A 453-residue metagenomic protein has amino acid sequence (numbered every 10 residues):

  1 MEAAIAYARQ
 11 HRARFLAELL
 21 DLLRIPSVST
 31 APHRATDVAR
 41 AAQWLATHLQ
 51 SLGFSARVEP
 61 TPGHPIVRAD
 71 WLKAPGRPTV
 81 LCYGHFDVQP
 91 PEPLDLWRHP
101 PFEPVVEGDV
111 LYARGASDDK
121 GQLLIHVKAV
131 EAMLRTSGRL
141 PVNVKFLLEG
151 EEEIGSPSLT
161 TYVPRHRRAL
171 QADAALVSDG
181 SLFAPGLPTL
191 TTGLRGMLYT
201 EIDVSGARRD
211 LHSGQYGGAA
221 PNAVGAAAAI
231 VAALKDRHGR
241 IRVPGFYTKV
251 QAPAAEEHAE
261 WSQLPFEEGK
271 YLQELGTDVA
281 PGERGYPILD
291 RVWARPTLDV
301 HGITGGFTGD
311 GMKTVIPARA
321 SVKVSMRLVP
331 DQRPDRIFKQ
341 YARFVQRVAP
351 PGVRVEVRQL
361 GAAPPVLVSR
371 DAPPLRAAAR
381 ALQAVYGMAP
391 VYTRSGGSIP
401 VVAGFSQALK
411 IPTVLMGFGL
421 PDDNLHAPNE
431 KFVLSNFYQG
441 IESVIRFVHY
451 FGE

Functional and structural regions predicted by a protein language model:
M1-L94, R319, K323, R336: N-terminal helical capping/dimerization or prosegment-like subdomains of hydrolases acting on amide or phosphate bonds
R77-L148, Q439: Active-site metal-coordination/substrate-binding segment of hydrolases, especially metallo-dependent peptidases
D87, L234-H238, R343-G352: A common structural junction motif
L96, G138-R139, T191-M197, V292 (+2 more regions): Short glycine/proline-enriched loop/turn "hinge" motifs that connect secondary-structure elements and lie
G138-P221: Histidine/acidic-residue-rich, glycine-tolerant segments that coordinate divalent metal ions
A184-P185, R242-R319, P330-Q340, V348 (+1 more regions): An extended, acidic, His-containing surface patch that forms the Zn2+-binding/catalytic region of metallohydrolases
G217-H238: A short core secondary-structure module
